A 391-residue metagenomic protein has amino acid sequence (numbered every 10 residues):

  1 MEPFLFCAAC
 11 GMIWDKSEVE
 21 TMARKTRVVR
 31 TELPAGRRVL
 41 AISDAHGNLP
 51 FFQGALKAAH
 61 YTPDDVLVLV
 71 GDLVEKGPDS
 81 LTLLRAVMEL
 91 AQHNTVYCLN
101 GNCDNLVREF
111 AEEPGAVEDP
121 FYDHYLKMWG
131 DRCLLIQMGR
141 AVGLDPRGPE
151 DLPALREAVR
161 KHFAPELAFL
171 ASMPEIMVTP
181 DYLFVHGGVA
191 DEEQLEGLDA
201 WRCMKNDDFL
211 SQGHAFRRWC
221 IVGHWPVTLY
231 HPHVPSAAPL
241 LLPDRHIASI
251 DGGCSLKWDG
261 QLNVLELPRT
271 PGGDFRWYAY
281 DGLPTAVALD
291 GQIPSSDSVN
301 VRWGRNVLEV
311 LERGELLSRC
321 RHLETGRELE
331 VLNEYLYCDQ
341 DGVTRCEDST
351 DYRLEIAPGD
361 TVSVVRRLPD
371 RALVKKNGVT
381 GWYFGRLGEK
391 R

Functional and structural regions predicted by a protein language model:
F4-A86: N-terminal active-site segment of His-dependent metallophosphoesterases
D44, D72, V87, G101-N102 (+4 more regions): Divalent metal-coordination and catalytic microenvironments
H46-F51, E75-P78, C103-R108, D191 (+2 more regions): Active-site environment of divalent metal-dependent phosphoester hydrolases
K76-P174: Active-site neighborhood of divalent metal-dependent phosphoester bond hydrolases
R147-I247, C254-W258, T270, F275-Y280 (+1 more regions): Acidic, His/Gly-enriched loop-helix segments that form or flank divalent-metal centers in metallo-dependent hydrolases
R276-L289, T325-V343: Short, basic/aromatic beta-hairpin or loop at an interaction surface
L289-G304, L311, D339-R367: SH3/SH3-like (including bacterial SH3b) beta-barrel domains that bind proline-rich motifs or cell-wall ligands
W303-L332, I356-R391: SH3/SH3-like beta-barrel superfamily modules
